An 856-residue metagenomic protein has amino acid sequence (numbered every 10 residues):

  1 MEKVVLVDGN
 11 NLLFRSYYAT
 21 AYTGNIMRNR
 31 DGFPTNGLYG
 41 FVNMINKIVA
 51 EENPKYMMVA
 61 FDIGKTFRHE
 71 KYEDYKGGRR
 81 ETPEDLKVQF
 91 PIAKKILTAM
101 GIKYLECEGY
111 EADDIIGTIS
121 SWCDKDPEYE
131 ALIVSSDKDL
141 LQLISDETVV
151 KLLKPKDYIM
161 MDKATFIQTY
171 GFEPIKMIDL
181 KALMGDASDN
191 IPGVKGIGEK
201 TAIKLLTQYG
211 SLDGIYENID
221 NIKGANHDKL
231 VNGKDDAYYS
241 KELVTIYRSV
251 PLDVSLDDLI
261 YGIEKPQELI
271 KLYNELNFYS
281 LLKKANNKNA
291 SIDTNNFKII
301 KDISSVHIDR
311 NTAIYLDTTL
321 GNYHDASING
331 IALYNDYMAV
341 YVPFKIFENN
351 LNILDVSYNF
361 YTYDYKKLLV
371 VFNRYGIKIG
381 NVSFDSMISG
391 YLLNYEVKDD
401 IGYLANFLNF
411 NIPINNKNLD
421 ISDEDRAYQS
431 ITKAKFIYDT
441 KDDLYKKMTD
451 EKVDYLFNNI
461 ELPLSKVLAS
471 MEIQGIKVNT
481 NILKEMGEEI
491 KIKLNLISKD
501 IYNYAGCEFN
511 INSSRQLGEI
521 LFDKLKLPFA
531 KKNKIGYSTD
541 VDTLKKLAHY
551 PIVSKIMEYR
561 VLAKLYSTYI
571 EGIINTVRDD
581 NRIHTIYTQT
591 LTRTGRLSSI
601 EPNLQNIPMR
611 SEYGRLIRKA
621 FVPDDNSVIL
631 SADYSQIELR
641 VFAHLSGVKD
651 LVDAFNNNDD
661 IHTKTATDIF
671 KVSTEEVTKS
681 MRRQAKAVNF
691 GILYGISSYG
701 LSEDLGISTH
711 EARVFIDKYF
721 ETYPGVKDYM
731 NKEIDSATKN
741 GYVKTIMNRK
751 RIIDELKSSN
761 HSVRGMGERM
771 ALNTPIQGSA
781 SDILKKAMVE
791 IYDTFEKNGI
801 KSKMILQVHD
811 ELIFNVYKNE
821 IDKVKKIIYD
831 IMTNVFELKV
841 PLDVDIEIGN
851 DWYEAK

Functional and structural regions predicted by a protein language model:
E2-V134, K138-M160, A237-Y239, T245-D253: Noncatalytic, basic helical substrate-engagement surface that gates or grips nucleic-acid strands
V4-V5, R15-A50, Y56-M58, E73-D74 (+4 more regions): Conserved RNase H-like, two-metal-ion catalytic cores of nucleic-acid enzymes
P54-M58, I102, K125-E128, S145-V149 (+6 more regions): Non-catalytic nucleic-acid-binding/docking modules located in mid-to-C-terminal regions of nucleic-acid enzymes
E106, M160-K181, D325-D450, I460-L468 (+2 more regions): Active-site-proximal helix-loop-helix substrate-binding element of RNase H-like nuclease domains
G233-K345, F360, G380, L404 (+9 more regions): Conserved "right-hand" nucleotidyltransferase catalytic core of DNA-directed polymerases
A332-Y337, L392-N415, Q429-I431, F436 (+1 more regions): Function-dense linear segments that define catalytic or interfacial modules in macromolecule-processing proteins
I473, H549, H584-T585, Q589-T592 (+3 more regions): Conserved catalytic core of nucleic-acid polymerases
I492-K499, N503-S554, E721-P775, N819-K856: C-terminal polymerase-core module
